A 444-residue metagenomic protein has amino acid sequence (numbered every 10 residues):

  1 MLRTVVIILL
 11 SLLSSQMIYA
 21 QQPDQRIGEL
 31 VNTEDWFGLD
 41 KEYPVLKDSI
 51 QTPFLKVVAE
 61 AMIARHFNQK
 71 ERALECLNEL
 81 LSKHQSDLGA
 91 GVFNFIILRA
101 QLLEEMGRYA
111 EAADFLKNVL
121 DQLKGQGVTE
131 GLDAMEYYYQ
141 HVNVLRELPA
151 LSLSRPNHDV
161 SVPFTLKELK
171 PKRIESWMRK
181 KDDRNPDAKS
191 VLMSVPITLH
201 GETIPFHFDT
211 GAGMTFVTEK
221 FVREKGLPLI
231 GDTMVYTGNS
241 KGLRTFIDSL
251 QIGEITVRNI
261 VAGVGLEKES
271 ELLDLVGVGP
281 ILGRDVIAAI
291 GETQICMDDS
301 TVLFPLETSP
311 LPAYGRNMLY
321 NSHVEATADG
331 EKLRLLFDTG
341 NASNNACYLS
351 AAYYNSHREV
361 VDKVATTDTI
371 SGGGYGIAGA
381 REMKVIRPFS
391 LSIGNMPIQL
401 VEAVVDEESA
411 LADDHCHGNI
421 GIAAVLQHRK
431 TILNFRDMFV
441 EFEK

Functional and structural regions predicted by a protein language model:
M1-D24: Bacterial Sec-dependent N-terminal signal peptides
Q21-K444: Pepsin/retropepsin-fold aspartyl endopeptidases
